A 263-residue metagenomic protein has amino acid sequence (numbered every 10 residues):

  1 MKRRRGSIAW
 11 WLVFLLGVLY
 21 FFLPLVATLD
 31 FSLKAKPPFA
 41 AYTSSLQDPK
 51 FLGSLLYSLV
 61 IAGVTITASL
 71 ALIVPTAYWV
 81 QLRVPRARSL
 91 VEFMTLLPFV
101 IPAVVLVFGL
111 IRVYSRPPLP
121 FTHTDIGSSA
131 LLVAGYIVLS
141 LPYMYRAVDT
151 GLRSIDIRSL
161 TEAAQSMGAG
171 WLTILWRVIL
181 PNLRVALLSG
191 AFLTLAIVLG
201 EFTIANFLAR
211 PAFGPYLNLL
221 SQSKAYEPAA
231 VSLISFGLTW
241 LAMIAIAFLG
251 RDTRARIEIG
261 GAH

Functional and structural regions predicted by a protein language model:
K2-K36, Q47-R153, N182-F202, A209 (+1 more regions): Membrane-water interface segments at the C-terminal ends of transmembrane alpha-helices in multi-pass inner-membrane
K34-Q47, L208-S221: Short hydrophobic, aromatic-rich alpha-helical segments embedded in or entering the lipid bilayer of multi-pass
D156-L160, I259: Short glycine/proline-centered loop/turn elements that form peptide/ligand docking sites
A164: The alpha-helix within a helix-turn-helix
M167-G168, P181: Glycine/proline-centered hinge or cleavage motifs at structural transition points of membrane proteins
L172-T173, N182: Hydrophobic alpha-helical bundles that form the membrane domains of multi-pass transporters
G250-H263: Short cytosolic juxtamembrane segments of multi-pass membrane proteins
